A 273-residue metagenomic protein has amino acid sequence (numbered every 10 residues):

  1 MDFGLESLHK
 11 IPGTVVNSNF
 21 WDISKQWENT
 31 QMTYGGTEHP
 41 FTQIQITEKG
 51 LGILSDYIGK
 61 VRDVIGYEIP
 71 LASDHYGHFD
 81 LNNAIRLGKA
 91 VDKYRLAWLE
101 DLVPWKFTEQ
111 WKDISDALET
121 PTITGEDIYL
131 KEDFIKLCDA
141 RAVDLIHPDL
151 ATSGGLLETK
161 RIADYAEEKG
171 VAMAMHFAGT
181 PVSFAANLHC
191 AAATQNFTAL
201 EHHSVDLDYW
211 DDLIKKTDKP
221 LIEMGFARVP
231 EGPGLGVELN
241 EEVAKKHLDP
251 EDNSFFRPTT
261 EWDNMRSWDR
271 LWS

Functional and structural regions predicted by a protein language model:
M1-K112, A117: Metal-dependent enolase-superfamily TIM-barrel catalytic cores that perform enediolate-based chemistry
K10, E231, N240-E242: Residues at secondary-structure transition points
Y34-G35, F41-T42, T217, E261 (+1 more regions): Short leucine-rich amphipathic alpha-helices used at interfaces
R62-I65, R95, A191-Q195, L248-D252: Structural signal for hydrophobic packing residues in well-ordered secondary-structure cores of soluble enzyme domains
K89, R95-W98, V103-G234, E238: Shared catalytic-loop signature of beta/alpha-barrel
L235-S273: Extended hydrophobic packing segments that form well-structured cores
